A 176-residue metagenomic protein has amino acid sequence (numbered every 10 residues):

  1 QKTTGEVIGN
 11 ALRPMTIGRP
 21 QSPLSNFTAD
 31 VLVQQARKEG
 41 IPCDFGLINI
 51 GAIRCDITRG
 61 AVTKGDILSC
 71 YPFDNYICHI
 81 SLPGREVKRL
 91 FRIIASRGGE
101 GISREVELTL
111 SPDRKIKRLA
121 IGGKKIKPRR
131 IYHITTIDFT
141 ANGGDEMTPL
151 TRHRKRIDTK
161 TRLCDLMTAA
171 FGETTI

Functional and structural regions predicted by a protein language model:
Q1-K2, A36: Charged, low-complexity, helix-prone segments enriched in Lys/Glu/Asp/Gln
K2-N10, G99-V106: Amphipathic repeat-derived elements
T3-R19, S69, M147-T151: Acidic/histidine-rich, surface-exposed loop or edge segments in extracytoplasmic proteins
S22, N26-I176: Feature captures C-terminal
